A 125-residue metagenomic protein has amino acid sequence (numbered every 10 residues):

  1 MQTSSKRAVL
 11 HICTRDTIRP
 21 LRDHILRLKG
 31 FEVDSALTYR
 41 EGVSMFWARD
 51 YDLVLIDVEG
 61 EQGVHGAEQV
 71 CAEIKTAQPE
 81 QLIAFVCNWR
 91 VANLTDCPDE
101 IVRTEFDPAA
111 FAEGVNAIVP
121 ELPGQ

Functional and structural regions predicted by a protein language model:
S4-R7: Phosphate-coordination loops involved in phosphoryl transfer and adenosine-cofactor binding
R15-D34: Two-component/phosphorelay signaling modules centered on CheY-like receiver
D16, R40, V86-A92: Short, polar loop motifs at secondary-structure junctions
L37-L53, E61: Acidic, metal-coordinating helix/loop segments flanking the phosphotransfer/catalytic sites of two-component signaling
W47-R49, E73-Q81: Conserved phosphotransfer cores of two-component systems
L55-T76: Conserved phosphotransfer microenvironments
D57, L82-N88: Short beta-strand elements of ligand-binding domains
C87-Q125: Output/docking surface of receiver
